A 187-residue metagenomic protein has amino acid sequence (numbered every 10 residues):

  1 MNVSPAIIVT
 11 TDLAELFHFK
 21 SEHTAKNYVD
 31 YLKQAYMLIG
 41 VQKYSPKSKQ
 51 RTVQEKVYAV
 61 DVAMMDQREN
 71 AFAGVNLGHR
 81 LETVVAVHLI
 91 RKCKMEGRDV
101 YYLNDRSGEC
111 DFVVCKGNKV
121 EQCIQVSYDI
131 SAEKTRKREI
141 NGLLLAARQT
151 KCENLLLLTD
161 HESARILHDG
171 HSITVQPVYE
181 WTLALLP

Functional and structural regions predicted by a protein language model:
M1-V120: Accessory nucleic acid-recognition modules appended to NTPase machines
C93, T150-K151: A structural signal for short coil/turn segments at secondary-structure junctions
C110, A132-T135, A164-H168: Short active-site-adjacent structural elements
V120-S131: Active-site ExK catalytic segment of metal-dependent nucleases
V126, T159-D160: Short secondary-structure boundary segments
R136-Q149: Short, charged, amphipathic alpha-helix that recurs within catalytic cores of restriction-modification and other
E153-T159: Short, hydrophobic beta-strand segments that form beta-sheet elements in well-ordered domains
D160-P187: Domain-level recognition of nuclease-like catalytic cores that cleave nucleotide substrates
